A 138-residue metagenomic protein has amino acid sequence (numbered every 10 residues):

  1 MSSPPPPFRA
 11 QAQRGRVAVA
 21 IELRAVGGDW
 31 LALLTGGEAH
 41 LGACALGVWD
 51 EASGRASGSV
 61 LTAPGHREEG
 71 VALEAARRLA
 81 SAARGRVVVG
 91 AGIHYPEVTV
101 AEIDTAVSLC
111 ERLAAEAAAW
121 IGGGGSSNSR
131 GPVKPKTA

Functional and structural regions predicted by a protein language model:
M1, T137-A138: N-terminal targeting and processing segments of secreted/endomembrane and organelle-targeted proteins
M1-P4, R9: Ser/Thr/Pro-rich, acidic low-complexity intrinsically disordered regulatory segments
A10-A82, R86-Y95, A101-C110, E116 (+2 more regions): Conserved mixed alpha/beta catalytic, RNA-binding, or beta-rich assembly cores of soluble enzyme, regulatory
